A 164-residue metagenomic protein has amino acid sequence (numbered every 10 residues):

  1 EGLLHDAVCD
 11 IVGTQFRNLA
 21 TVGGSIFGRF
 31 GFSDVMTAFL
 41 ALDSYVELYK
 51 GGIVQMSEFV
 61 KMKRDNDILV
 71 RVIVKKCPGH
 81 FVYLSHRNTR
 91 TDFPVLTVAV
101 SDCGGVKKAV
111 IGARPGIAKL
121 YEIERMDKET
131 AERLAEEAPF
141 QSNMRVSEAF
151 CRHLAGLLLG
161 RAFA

Functional and structural regions predicted by a protein language model:
E1-A164: C-terminal structural segment of proteins
